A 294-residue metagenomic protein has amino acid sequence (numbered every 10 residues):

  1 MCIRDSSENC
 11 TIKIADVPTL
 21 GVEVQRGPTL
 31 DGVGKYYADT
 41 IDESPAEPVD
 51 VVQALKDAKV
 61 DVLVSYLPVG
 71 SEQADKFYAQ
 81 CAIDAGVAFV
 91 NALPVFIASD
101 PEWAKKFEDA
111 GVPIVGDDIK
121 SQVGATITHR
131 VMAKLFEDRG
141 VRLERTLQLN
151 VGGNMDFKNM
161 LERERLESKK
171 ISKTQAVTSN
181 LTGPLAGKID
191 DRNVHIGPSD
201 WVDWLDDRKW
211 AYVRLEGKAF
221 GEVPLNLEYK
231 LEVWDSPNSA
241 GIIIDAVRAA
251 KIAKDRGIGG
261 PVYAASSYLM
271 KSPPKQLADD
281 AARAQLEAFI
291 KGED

Functional and structural regions predicted by a protein language model:
M1-D5: Conserved small/polar residues in nucleotide/adenosyl-binding loops
N9-P45: Low-complexity, highly charged intrinsically disordered N-terminal segments that act as targeting/localization
P48-V64, S71-N91: Rossmann-fold NAD(P) dinucleotide-binding segment
L63-S65, F89-A92, V115-D118, R145-T146: Short catalytic-loop micro-motif centered on adjacent basic/acidic residues
V69-D84, A92-P113: Rossmann-fold NAD(P)-binding glycine/threonine-rich loop
K106-I119, G140, E144: Rossmann-fold dehydrogenase core element
V123-G259, Y263: Active-site-lining helix/loop region of Rossmann-like oxidoreductase modules
N238-D294: NAD(P)-dependent Rossmann-like dehydrogenase/reductase catalytic/cofactor-binding core
